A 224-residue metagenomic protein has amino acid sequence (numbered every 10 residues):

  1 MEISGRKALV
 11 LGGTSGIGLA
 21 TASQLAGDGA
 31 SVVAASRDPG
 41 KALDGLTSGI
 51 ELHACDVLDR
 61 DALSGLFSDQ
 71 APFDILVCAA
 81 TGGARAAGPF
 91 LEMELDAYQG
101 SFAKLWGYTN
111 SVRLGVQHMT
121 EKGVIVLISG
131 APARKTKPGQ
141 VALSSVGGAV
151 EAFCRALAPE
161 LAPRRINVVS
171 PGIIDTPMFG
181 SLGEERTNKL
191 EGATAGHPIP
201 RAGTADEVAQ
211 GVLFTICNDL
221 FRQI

Functional and structural regions predicted by a protein language model:
K7, T14-S15: Conserved glycine-rich cofactor-binding loop
T14, A22-S23: N-terminal Rossmann NAD(P)H-binding glycine-rich loop of SDR-like oxidoreductase domains
L46-D61: Rossmann-fold cofactor-recognition segment
V77, V126-I128, I166-V169, F179: Hydrophobic structural elements of the Rossmann-like NAD(P)H-binding subdomain that define the short-chain
V77-A87: Conserved NAD(P)H cofactor-binding loop of Rossmann-fold oxidoreductase domains
P89-S111, V124-A162, I173-I174: Catalytic loop of short-chain dehydrogenase/reductase
I174-G196: A glycine/serine/threonine-rich, flexible loop-to-helix segment that serves as the NAD(P) cofactor-binding "lid"
R201-I224: C-terminal substrate-recognition "lid" of short-chain dehydrogenase/reductases
